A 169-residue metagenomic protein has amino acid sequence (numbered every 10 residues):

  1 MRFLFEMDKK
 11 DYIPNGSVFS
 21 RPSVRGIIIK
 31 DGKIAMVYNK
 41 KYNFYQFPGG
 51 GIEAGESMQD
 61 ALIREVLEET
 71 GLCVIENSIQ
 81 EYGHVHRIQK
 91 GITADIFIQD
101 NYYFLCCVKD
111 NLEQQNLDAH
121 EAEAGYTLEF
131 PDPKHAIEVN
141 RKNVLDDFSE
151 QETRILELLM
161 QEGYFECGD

Functional and structural regions predicted by a protein language model:
M1-R25: Acidic, metal-coordinating catalytic segment for phosphate/diphosphate chemistry, firing primarily on the Nudix
K9-G16, K90-A94, L117: Short, P/G- and charge-enriched loop/turn segments at secondary-structure junctions
V18-S20, A94-D100, H120-G125: A generic structural micro-feature
I29-E69, C73: Conserved Nudix-box catalytic region and its N-terminal flanking loop in Nudix hydrolases and closely related
C73-G83: A short coil-to-beta-strand element that immediately follows conserved catalytic motifs
H86-Q115, E129: Active-site-adjacent beta-strand/loop module that shapes the phosphate/pyrophosphate-binding cleft
E113-Q114, A119-D169: Nudix hydrolase/Nudix homology domain
